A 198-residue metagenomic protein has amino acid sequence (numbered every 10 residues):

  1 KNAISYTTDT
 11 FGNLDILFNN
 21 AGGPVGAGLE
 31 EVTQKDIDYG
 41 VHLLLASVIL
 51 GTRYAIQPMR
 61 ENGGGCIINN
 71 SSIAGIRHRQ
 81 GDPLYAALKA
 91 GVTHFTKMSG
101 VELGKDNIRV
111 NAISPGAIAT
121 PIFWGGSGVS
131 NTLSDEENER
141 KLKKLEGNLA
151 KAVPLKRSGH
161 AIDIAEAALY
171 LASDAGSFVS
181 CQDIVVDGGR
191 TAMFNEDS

Functional and structural regions predicted by a protein language model:
S5, P24-D38, E61, G81-L84 (+4 more regions): Conserved mid-core segment of classical short-chain dehydrogenase/reductases
D15, G23, E30-I49, I68 (+2 more regions): Catalytic Tyr-X3-Lys loop
L29-E30, R77-L84, K105-D106, K156 (+2 more regions): Active-site loop immediately N-terminal to the catalytic Tyr-X3-Lys motif of short-chain dehydrogenase/reductase
I49, L155-V186, T191-A192: C-terminal substrate-recognition "lid" of short-chain dehydrogenase/reductases
T52, L88, T96: Active-site helix of classical SDR
Q57, V101-K105, S177: Alpha-helical segment proximal to the catalytic Tyr-Lys
S72: Residue(s) in the substrate-gating loop at a strand-loop-helix junction that position the organic substrate next
P115-D135: Short, flexible catalytic-loop segment of classical short-chain dehydrogenase/reductase
